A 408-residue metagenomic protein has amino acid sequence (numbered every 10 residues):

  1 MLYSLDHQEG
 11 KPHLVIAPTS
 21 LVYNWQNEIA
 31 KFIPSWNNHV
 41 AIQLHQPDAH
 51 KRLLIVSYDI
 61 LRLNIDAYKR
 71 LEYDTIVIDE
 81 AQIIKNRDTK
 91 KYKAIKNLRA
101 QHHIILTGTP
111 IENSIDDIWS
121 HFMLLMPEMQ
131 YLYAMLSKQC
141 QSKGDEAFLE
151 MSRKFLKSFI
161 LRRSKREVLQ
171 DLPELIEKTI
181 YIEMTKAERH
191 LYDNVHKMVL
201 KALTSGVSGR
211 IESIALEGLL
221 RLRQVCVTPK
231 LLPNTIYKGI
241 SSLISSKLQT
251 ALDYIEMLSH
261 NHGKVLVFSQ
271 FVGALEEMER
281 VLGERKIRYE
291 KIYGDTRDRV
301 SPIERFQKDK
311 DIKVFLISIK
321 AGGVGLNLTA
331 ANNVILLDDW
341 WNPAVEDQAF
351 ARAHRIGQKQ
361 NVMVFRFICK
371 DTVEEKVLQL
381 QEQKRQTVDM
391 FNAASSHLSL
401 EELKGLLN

Functional and structural regions predicted by a protein language model:
L5-D6, Q170-E188, S208-L326, S395-N408: Conserved Helicase C-terminal RecA-like lobe
L5-T89, Y133-S142, L203, S246-L252 (+4 more regions): SF2 helicase/translocase NTPase motor core, specifically the RecA-like lobe 1 inter-motif segment between Walker
G10-P12, K31, T75, Q82-I83 (+3 more regions): Conserved P-loop NTPase motor "coupling/switch" region that bridges the ATPase
L63-I65, N113-I115, L275-E277, F315-L336 (+2 more regions): SF2 helicase motor core recognition
Y68-Y73, K96-A100, L172-P173, L328-T329 (+1 more regions): Short, conserved loop/helix-junction motifs that constitute active-site signature segments in enzyme catalytic cores
L71-D74, D117-S120, L326-D339, N361-F367: A short beta-strand element within the Helicase C-terminal
W341-F350, H354-N408: A conserved SF2-helicase RecA2
